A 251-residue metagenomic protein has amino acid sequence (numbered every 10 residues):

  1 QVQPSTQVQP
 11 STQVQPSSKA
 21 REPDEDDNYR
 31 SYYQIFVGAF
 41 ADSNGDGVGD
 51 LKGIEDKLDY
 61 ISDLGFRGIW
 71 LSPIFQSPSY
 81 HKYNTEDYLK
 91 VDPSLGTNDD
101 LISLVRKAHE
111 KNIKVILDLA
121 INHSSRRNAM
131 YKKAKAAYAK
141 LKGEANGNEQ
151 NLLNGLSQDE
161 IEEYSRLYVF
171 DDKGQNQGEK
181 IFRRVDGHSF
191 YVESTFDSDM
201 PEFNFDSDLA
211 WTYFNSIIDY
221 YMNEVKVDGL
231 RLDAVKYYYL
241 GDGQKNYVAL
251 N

Functional and structural regions predicted by a protein language model:
Q1-A20: Ser/Thr/Gly/Pro-rich low-complexity, disordered linker/stalk segments of secreted and cell-surface proteins
P16-N251: Active-site and adjacent substrate-binding regions of carbohydrate-active enzymes
